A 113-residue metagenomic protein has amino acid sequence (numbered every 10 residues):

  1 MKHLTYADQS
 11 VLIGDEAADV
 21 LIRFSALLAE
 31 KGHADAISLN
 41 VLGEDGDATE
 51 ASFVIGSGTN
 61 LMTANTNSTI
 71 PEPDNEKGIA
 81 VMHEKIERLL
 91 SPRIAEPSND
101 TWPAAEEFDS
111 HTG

Functional and structural regions predicted by a protein language model:
M1-D19: Short, extreme N-terminal segment that most often corresponds to the first beta-strand
T5-Y6, D35, E44, I70 (+1 more regions): Generic ordered-secondary-structure signal
L12, G32-T66: Short, structured protein-protein interaction patches enriched in aromatics and acidic/basic residues, typified by
I22-A26: N-terminal intrinsically disordered, cationic/polar leader segments that include organellar targeting peptides
A51-P103: Helix-rich interaction surfaces within compact, conserved domain-sized segments that mediate assembly or partner
W102-G113: Short acidic DE-rich linear segments
